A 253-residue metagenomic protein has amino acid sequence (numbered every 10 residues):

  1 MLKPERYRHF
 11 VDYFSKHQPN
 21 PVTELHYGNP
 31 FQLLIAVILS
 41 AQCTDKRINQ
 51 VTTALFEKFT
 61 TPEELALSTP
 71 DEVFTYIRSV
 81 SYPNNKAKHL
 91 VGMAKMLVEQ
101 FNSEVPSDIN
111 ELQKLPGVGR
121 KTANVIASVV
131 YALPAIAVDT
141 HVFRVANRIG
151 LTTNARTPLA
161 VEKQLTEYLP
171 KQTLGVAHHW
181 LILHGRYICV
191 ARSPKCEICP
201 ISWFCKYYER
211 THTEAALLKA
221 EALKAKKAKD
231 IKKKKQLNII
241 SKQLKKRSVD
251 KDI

Functional and structural regions predicted by a protein language model:
L2-A225, N238: Catalytic cores of DNA base-excision repair glycosylases
L223-K226, K232-I253: Mixed-charge, low-complexity intrinsically disordered regions
